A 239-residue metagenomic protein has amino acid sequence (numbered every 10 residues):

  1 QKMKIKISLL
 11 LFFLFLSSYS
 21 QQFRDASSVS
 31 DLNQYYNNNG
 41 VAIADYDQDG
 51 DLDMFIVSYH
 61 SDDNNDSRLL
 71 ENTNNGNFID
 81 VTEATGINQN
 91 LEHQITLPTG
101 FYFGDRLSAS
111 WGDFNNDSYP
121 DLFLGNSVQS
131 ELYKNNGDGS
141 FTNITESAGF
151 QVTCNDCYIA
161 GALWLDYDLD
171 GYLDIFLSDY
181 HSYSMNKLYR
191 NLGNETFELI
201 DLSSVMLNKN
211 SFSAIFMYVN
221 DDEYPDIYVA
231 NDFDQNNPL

Functional and structural regions predicted by a protein language model:
Q1-K2: Short, Lys/Arg-enriched N-terminal segments with co-localized hydrophobic residues within the first ~10-30 amino acids
K6-L16: Sec-dependent N-terminal signal peptides
S20-Y36, E71-G104, K134-C157, Y189-K209: Blade-edge motifs of beta-propeller repeat domains
V29, N38-Q48, E71, T96-T99 (+4 more regions): Beta-propeller blade termini
D49, D53, D117, D121 (+4 more regions): Acidic carboxylate motifs that coordinate Ca2+ or other divalent cations, activating on Asp/Glu
M54-S58, D121-N126, I175-D179, I227-N231: Hydrophobic beta-strand segments that make up the repeating blades of beta-propeller and related beta-repeat
Y59-D63, Q129, H181-Y183, F233-N236: Short glycine/acidic-enriched loop and turn motifs that connect beta-strands
D66-L70, E131-Y133, M185-Y189, P238-L239: A short loop-to-beta-strand structural motif that recurs across blades of beta-propeller domains
